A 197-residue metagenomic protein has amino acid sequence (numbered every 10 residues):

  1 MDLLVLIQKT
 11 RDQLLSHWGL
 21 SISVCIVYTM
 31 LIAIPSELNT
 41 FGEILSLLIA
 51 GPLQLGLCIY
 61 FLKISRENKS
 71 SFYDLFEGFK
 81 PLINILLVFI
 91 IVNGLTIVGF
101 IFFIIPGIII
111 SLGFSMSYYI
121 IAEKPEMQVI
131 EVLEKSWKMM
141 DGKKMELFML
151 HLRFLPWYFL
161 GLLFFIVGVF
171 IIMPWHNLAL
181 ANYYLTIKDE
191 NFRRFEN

Functional and structural regions predicted by a protein language model:
M1-L31, K69-V98, I110-L162, F192 (+1 more regions): Interfacial aromatic "cap" segments that immediately flank transmembrane helices in multipass membrane proteins
L38-K69, T96-E131, Y158-R193: Selective recognition of hydrophobic, aromatic-rich stretches within alpha-helical transmembrane segments of polytopic
